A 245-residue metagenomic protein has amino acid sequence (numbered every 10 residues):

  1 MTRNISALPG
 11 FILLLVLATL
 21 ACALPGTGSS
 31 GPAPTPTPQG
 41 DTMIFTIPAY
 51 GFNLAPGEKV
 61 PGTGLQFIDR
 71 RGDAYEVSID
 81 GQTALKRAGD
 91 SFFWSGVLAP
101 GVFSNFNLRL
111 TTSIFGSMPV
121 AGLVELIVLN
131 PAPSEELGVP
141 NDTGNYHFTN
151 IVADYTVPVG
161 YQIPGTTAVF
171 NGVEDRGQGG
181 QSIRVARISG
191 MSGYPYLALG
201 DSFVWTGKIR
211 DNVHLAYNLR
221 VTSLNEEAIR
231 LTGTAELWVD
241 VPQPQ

Functional and structural regions predicted by a protein language model:
T2-P9: Bacterial N-terminal signal peptides that target proteins for export
A18-A21: C-terminal motif of bacterial Sec signal peptides marking the signal peptidase cleavage site
A23-Q245: Surface-exposed, beta-sheet-biased, low-hydrophobicity segments with strongly acidic/polar composition
